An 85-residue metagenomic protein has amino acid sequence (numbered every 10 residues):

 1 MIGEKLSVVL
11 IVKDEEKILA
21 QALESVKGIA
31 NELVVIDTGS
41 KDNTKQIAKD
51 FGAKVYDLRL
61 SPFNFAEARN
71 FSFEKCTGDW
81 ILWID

Functional and structural regions predicted by a protein language model:
M1-G28: N-proximal low-complexity "stem/linker" segments adjacent to membrane-targeting elements
L10, V26, A30-S40, Y56-L58: Short beta-strand/loop segment that forms part of the nucleotide-sugar
K17-A20, D42, Q46, E67: Residue-level preference for short helical/loop micro-motifs built around acidic side chains
S25, D37-K49, D85: A conserved acidic beta->alpha catalytic loop
A30, G52, C76-G78: Short, well-ordered alpha-helix to beta-strand connector turns
A48, G52-L58: Conserved nucleotide-sugar phosphate-binding/catalytic loop shared by glycosyltransferases and other
R59-C76: Glycine-rich, basic loop-to-helix element that forms the pyrophosphate-binding segment of sugar-nucleotide handling
I81: Short aromatic/hydrophobic "clamp" motif used to bind/position activated sugar donors
